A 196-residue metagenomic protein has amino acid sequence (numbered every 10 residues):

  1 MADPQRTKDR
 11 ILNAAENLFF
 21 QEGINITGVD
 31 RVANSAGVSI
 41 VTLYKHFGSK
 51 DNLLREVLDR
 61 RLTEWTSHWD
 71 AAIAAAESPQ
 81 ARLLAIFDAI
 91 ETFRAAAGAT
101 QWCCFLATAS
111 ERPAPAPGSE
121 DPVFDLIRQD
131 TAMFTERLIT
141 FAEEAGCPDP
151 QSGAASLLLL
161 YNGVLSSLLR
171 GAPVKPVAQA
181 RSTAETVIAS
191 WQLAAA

Functional and structural regions predicted by a protein language model:
M1-R6, R10-N13, Q192-A196: N-terminal intrinsically disordered/low-complexity leader segments
R10, A14-N52, E56: Helix-turn-helix
E56, D70-Q101, A154-L157: Hydrophobic alpha-helical connector segments
D59-T66: Short, basic, alpha-helical segments at the C-terminal edge of helix-turn-helix-like DNA-binding modules
A81-A85, A116-E144, A155, S182 (+1 more regions): Amphipathic alpha-helical packing segments from all-alpha helical-bundle domains
T92, A132-P148, S167-A196: C-terminal peripheral helix-coil segments that are non-catalytic and often amphipathic
A96-D121, D125: Amphipathic alpha-helical segments used for helix-helix packing
Y161: Cytochrome P450 catalytic-core helices
